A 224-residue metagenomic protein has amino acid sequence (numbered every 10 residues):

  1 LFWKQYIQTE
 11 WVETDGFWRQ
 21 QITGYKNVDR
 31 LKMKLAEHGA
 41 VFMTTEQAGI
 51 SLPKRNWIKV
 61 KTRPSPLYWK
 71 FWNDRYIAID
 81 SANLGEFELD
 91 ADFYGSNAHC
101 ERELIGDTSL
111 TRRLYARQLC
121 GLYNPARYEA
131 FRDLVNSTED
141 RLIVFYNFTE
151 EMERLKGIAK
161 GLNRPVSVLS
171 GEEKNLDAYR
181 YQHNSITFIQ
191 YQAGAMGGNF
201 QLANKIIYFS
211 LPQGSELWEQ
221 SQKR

Functional and structural regions predicted by a protein language model:
L1-D140: Inter-lobe coupling linker of SF2 helicases/translocases
I7-T9, A40, L67-W69, G121 (+4 more regions): Short, solvent-exposed loop/turn segments at secondary-structure junctions
Y25, K32, K54, F145-N147 (+3 more regions): Short His-Asn-centered micro-motif
K59, R141-I143, S185-F188: Residue-level preference for the first positions of well-ordered beta-strands
T138-K156: Conserved strand-helix element at the start of the C-terminal RecA-like helicase core
L142-V144, I158, A178-Y179, E219: A generic "structured core" feature
M152, P165-R224: Conserved RecA-like P-loop NTPase helicase motor core
